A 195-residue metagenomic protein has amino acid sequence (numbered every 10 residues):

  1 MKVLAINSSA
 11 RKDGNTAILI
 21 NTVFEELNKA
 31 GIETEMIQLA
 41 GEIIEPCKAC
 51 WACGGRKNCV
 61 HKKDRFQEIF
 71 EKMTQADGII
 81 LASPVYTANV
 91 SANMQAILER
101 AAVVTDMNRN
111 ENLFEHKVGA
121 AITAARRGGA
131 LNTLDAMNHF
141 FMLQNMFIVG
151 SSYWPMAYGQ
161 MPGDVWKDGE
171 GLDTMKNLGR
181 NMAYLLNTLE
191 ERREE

Functional and structural regions predicted by a protein language model:
M1-L4, S8, F24, K29-A30 (+2 more regions): Glycine-rich phosphate/pyrophosphate-binding loop and the adjoining helix
I6-S8, L39, T123-R126: Cofactor-binding loop segments of dinucleotide-utilizing enzymes, especially the Rossmann-like FAD- and NAD(P)+-binding
A10-L19: Glycine- and acidic-residue-enriched helix-capping/strand-helix junction motifs
L19-L27, I97, M137: Hydrophobic residues within alpha-helices that form the first helical element adjacent to the glycine-rich loop
E35-Q38, G150: A structural preference for short, hydrophobic beta-strand core positions in alpha/beta folds
L39-N58, Q160-K167: N-terminal beta-loop-helix "entrance" segment that forms/cooperates in small-molecule cofactor or anionic ligand
V60-F147, S152-Y153: Helix-loop-strand module that forms the ligand-binding subsite of alpha/beta enzymes
